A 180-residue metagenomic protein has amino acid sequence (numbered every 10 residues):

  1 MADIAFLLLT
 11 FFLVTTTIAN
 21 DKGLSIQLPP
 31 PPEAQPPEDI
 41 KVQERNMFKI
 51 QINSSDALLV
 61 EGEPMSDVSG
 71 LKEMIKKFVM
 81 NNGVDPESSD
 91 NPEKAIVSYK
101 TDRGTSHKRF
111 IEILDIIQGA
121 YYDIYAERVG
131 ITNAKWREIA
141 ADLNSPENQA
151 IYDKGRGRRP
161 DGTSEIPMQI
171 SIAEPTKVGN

Functional and structural regions predicted by a protein language model:
M1-Q27: Short terminal targeting/anchoring segments
I18-N180: Long, low-hydrophobicity, acidic/polar, solvent-exposed interaction domains
